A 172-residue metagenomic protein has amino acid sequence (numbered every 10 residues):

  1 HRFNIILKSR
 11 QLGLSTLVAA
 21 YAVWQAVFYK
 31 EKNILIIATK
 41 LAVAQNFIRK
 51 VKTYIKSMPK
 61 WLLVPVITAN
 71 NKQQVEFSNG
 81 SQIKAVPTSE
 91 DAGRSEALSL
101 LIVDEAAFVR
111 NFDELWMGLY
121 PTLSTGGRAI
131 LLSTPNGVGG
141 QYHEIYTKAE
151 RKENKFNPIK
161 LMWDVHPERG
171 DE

Functional and structural regions predicted by a protein language model:
H1-E172: Phosphate/NTP-binding elements of NTP-utilizing enzymes
